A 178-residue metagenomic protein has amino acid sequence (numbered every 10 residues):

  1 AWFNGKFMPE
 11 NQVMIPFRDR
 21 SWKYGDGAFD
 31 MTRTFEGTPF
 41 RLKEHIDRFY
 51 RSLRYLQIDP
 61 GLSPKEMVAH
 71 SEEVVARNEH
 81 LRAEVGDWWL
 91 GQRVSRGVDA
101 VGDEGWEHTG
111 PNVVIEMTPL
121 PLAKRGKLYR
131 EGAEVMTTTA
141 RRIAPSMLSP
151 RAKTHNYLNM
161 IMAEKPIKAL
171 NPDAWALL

Functional and structural regions predicted by a protein language model:
A1-L177: Conserved alpha/beta cores of soluble small-molecule-handling proteins
